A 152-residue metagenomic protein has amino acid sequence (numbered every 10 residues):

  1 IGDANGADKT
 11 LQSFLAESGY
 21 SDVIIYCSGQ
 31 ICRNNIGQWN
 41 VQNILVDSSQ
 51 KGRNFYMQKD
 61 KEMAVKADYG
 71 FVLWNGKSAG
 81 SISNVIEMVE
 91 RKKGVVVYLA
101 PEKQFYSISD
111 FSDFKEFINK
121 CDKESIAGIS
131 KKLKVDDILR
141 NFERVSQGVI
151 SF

Functional and structural regions predicted by a protein language model:
I1-R140: Acidic/glycine-enriched connector segments
E143-S146: Serine hydrolase/lipase
I150-F152: Positively charged, lysine/arginine-rich intrinsically disordered segments
